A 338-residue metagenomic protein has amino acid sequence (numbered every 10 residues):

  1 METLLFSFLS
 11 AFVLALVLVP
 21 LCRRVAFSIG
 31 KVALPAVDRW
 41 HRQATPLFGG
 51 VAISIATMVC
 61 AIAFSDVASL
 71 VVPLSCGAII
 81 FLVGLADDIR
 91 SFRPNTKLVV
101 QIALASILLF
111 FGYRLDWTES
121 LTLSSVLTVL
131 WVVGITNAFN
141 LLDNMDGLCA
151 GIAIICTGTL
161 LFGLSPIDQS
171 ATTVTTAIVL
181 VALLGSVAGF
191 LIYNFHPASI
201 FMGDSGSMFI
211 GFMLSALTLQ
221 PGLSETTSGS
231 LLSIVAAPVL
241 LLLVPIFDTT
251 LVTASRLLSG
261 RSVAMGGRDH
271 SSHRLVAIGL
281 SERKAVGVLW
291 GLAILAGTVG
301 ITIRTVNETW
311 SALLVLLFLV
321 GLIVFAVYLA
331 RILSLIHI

Functional and structural regions predicted by a protein language model:
E2-V25, I29-G30, S54-A78, A150-L335: Alpha-helical transmembrane segments
L34-P46: Juxtamembrane helix-capping/reentrant segments at transmembrane boundaries
V59-S69, A86-P94, L109-L123, I167-S170 (+1 more regions): Transmembrane alpha-helix boundary signature
V71-Q101: Hydrophobic alpha-helical hairpins/lids featuring a short glycine-rich hinge
A78-I79, V100-G112, L127-N137, A153-T159 (+1 more regions): Membrane-embedded alpha-helical core segments of multi-pass
